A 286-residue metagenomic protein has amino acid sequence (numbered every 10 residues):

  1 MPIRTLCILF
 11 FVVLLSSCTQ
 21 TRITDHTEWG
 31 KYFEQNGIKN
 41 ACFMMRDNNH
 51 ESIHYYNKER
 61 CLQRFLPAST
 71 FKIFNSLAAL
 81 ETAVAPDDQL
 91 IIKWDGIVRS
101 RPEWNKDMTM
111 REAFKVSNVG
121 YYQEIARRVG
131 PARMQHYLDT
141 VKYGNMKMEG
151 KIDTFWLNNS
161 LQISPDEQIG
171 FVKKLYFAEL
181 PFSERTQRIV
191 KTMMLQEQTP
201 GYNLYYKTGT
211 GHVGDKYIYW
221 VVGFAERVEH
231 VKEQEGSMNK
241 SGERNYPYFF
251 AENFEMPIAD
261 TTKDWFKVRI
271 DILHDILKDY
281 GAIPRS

Functional and structural regions predicted by a protein language model:
M1-C7: Bacterial N-terminal signal peptides that target proteins for export
S16-S17: C-terminal motif of bacterial Sec signal peptides marking the signal peptidase cleavage site
Q20-Y32, G37, R128-A132, E179-S286: Structured C-terminal helix/loop/strand segments within mature extracytoplasmic catalytic/sensor domains
T21-L66: Short pre-catalytic segments that frame enzyme active sites
N40, T109, Y122-F177: Mid-domain, small-residue-enriched loop/turn segments at the edges of structured enzyme/sensor domains
Y56-L62, K106-D107, K115-Y122, E149-W156 (+1 more regions): Flexible glycine/proline-enriched surface loops and loop-helix/loop-strand junctions
R64-D88, A113: Active-site SXXK
A85-Q135, L161-S164: Conserved catalytic neighborhood of penicillin-recognizing serine enzymes
